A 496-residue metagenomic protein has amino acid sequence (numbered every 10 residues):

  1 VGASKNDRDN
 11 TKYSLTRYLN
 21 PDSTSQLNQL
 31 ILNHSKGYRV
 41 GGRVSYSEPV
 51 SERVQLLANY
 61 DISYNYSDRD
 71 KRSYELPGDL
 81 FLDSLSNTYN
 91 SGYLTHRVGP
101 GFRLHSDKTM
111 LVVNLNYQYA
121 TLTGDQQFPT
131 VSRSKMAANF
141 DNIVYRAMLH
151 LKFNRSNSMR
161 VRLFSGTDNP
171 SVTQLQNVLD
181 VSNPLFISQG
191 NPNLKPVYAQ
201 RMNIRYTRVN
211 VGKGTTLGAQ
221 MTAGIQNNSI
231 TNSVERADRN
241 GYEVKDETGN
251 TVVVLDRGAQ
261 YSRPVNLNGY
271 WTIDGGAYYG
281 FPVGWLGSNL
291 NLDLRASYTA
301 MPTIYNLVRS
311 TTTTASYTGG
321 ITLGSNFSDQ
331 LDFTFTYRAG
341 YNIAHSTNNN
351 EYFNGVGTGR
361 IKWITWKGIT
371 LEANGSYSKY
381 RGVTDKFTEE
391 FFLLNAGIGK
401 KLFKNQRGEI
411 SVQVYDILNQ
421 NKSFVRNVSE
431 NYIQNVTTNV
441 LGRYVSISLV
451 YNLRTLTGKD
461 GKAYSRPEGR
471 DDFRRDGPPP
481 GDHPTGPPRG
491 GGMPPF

Functional and structural regions predicted by a protein language model:
V1-F496: Primarily recognizes Gram-negative and organellar outer-membrane beta-barrels
